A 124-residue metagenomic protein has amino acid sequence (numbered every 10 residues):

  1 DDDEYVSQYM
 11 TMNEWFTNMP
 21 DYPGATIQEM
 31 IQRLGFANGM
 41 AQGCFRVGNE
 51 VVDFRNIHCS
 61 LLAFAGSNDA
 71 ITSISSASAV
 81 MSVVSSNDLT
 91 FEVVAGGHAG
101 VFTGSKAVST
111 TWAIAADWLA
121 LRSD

Functional and structural regions predicted by a protein language model:
D1-D53, C59: Alpha/beta-hydrolase
G39, S67-I71, A77, G104: Extended recognition/assembly regions associated with phosphoester-bond processing machinery
Q42, F64, A99: C-terminal catalytic-base region of ester-bond hydrolases, centering on the histidine of the charge-relay
I57, A63-A65, D69: Short beta-strand/loop motif that positions the catalytic acidic residue of the alpha/beta-hydrolase fold
C59, S73-V83: Short alpha-helix in the alpha/beta-hydrolase fold that links the catalytic acid
I74, F91, A95-T110: Catalytic histidine-centered segment of alpha/beta-hydrolase-like enzymes
I114-R122: C-terminal alpha-helix
